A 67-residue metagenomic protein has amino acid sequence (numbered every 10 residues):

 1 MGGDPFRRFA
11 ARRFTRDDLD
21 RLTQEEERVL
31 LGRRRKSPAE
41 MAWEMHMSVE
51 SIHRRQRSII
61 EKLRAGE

Functional and structural regions predicted by a protein language model:
M1-G2, G66: Extended, non-core accessory segments
G2-L19: Short, Lys/Arg-enriched N-terminal segment that forms or immediately precedes the first helix of a structured domain
L19-D20, E50: Helix-turn-helix-type domain boundary/helix-start signal
D20-K36: Short amphipathic alpha helix immediately N-terminal
E27-R28, A39, R57, E61: Generic detection of well-ordered alpha-helical segments
L31-S51: Helix-turn-helix DNA-binding module
M45-E67: DNA-recognition helix of helix-turn-helix
